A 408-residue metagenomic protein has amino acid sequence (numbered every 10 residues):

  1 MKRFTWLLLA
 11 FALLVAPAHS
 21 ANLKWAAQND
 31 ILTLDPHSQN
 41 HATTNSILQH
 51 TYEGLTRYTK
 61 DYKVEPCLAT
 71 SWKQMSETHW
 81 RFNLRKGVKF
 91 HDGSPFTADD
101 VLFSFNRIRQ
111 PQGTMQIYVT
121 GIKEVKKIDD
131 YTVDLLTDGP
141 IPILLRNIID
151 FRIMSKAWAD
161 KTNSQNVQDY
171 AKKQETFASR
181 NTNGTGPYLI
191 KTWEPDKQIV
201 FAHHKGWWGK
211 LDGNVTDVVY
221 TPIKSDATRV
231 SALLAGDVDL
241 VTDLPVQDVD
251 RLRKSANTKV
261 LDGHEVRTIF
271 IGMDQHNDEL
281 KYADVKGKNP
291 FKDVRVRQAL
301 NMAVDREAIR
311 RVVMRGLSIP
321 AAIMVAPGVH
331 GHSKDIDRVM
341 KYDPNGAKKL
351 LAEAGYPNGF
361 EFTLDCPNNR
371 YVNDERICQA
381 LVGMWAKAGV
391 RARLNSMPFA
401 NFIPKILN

Functional and structural regions predicted by a protein language model:
W25, G93, D239-L240, N257-V260 (+3 more regions): Periplasmic binding protein-like
A26-S76, N106, N183-T185: N-terminal lobe/hinge region of extracytoplasmic solute-binding protein
K63, F151-G213, D217, P344-N345 (+1 more regions): Gly/Pro-rich hinge or "lid" segments in bacterial periplasmic/extracellular proteins
T70-T114, I128, D134-G139, R229-A235 (+2 more regions): Aromatic- and charge-enriched surface segment that lines or borders ligand/interaction sites
K73, I117-N166: Surface-exposed binding/hinge segments that line and control ligand-binding clefts or catalytic entry sites
A98-S104, T132, G186-P187, V215-D217 (+4 more regions): Alpha-helical secondary-structure segments
T176, K205-R251, V294, V382 (+2 more regions): Ligand-site clamp/hinge motif
M302, I319-E353, R370-E375: Structural transition elements
